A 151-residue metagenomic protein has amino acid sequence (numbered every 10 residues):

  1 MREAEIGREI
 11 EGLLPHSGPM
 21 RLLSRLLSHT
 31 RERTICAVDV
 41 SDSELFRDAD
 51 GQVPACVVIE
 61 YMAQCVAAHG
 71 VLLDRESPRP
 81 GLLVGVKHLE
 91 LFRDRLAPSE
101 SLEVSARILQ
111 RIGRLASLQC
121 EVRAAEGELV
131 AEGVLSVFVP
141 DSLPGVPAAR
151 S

Functional and structural regions predicted by a protein language model:
M1-G7, S77: Single-stranded RNA-binding regions, centering on S1/OB-family and related RNA-binding modules
R2, A68, A97-E100, R107-S151: HotDog/MaoC-like acyl-thioester-processing domains
G7-S17: Short aromatic-glycine motifs in intrinsically disordered, low-complexity regions
G18-V53: Catalytic strand-loop segment that frames the active site of acyl-thioester-processing enzymes
M20-L22, L102, A116: Hydrophobic core residues within well-ordered beta-strands of beta-rich domains
L23-S24, V84-V86, S117, V130-E132: Hydrophobic residues on conserved beta-strands that form the core of alpha/beta folds
A49-H69, G81-G85: Compact, glycine-rich, soluble single-domain proteins
A68-S105: Hydrophobic beta-strand-centered segment that forms part of the acyl-chain substrate-binding groove
